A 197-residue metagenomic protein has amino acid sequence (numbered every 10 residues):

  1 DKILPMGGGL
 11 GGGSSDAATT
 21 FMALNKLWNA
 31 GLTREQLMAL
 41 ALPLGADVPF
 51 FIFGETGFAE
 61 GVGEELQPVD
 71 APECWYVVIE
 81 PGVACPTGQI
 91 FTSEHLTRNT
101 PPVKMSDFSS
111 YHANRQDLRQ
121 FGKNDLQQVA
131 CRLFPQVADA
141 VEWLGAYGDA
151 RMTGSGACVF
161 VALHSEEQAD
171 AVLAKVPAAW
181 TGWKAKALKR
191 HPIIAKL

Functional and structural regions predicted by a protein language model:
D1-G11, Y147-A150: Short pre-catalytic strand/loop immediately N-terminal to key active-site residues, enriched for Gly-Thr
G8-R34: DPxDG-like acidic metal-binding loop motif
G12-G13, T153-A157: Glycine-rich beta-strand-to-loop/alpha-helix junction loops that act as flexible
T33-P43, D170-L173: Short, well-structured alpha-helical segments that form the helix of a local strand-helix-strand
F51-F53, G57-D149, H164-L197: Conserved, helical-rich catalytic subdomain that frames metal- and/or nucleotide-binding sites in enzyme alpha/beta
F160-A162: Short hydrophobic/aromatic beta-strand micro-patches that form the beta-sheet surface supporting nucleotide- or nucleic
